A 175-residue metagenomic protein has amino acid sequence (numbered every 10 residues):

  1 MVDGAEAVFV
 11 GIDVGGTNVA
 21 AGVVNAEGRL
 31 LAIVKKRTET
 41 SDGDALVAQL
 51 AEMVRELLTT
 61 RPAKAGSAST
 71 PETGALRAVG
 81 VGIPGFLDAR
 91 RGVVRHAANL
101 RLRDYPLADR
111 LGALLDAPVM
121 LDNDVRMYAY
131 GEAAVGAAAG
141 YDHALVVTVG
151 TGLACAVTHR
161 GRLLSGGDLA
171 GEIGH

Functional and structural regions predicted by a protein language model:
M1-E6, G22, I33-K35, T40-L46 (+3 more regions): Glycine/GP-enriched mid-protein hinge/lid loop-to-helix segment characteristic of carbohydrate kinases
E6-I83: Conserved phosphate-binding loops in N-terminal lobes of ATP-dependent enzymes of the actin/Hsp70/sugar-kinase
V10, G85-L87, T158: Assembly/interface hotspot detector across virion components, adhesins/toxins, and nucleic-acid enzymes
D13, D124, G150: Active-site glycine-centered loops adjacent to acidic/histidine catalytic or metal-binding residues that shape
T17, P84-L87, G150-G152: Short glycine-rich anion-binding loops that position phosphate/pyrophosphate groups of nucleotides and phosphorylated
A26, R90, H159-R160: Short, ordered coil/turn segments that flank beta-strands lining enzyme active or ligand-binding pockets
G43-D44, A48-A51, R55, G74-V79 (+1 more regions): Glycine-rich phosphate-binding loop and adjoining helix at the ATP-binding site of ATP-dependent phosphoryl-transfer
